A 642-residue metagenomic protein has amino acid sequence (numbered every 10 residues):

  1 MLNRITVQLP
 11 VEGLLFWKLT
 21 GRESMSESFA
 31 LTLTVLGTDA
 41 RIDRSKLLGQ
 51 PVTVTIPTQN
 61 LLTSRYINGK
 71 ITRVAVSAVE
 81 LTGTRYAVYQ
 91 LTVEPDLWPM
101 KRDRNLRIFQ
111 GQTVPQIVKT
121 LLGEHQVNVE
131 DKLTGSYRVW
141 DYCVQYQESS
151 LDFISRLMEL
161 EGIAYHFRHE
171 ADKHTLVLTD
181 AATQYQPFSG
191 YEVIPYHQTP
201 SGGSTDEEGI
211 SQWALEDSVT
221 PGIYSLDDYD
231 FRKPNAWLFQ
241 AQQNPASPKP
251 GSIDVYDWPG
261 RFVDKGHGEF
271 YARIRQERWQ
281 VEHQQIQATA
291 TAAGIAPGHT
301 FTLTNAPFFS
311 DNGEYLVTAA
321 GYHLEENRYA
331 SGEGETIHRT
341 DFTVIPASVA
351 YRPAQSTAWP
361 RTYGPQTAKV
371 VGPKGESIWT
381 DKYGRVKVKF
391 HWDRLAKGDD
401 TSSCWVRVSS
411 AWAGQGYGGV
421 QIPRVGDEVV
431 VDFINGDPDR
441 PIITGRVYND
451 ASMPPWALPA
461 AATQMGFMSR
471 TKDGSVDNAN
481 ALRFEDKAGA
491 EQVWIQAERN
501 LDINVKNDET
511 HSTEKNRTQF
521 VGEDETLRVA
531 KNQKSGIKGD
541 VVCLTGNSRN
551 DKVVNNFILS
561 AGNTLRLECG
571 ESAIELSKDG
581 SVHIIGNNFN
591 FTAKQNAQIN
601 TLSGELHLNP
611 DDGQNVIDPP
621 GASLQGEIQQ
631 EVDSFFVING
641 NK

Functional and structural regions predicted by a protein language model:
M1-L15, L19, Y363-K369: Polar/acidic, low-complexity leader/linker segments enriched in S/T/G and N/D
L19-T32, K265-E282, L395-S410: Short, basic/aromatic beta-hairpin or loop at an interaction surface
T32-I42, Q280-T291, Q355, W412-G418: Short alpha-helix capping/helix-loop boundary micro-motifs
R44-T134, V139-C143, S155, R168 (+2 more regions): Surface-exposed cap/loop segments at beta↔alpha junctions
V54-T55, L303-T304, E428-V431: A generic structural signal for residues embedded in beta-strands
L61-L62, Q112-V129, G135, C143-S348: Extended, domain-scale alpha-helical bundle/helix-rich regions
A75-V93, L176, H323-F342, I378-Y383 (+1 more regions): Short, solvent-exposed secondary-structure boundary/capping segments
F167, L178-T179, T362-N609, Q614-V616: Structural signature for extended repeat/solenoid scaffolds and their inter-repeat hinge/linker regions, spanning
